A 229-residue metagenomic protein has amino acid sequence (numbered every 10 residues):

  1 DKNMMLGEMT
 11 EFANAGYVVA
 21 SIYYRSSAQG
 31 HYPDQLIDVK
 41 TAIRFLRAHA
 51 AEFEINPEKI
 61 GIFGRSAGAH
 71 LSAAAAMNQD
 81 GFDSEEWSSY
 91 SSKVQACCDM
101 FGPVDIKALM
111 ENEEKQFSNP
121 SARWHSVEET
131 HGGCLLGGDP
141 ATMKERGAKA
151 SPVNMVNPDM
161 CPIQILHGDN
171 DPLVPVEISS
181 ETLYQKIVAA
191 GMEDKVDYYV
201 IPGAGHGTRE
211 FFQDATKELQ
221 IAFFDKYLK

Functional and structural regions predicted by a protein language model:
D1-S21: Short amphipathic alpha-helix adjacent to the substrate-entry channel of hydrolases
T41-K115: Primarily recognizes the serine-hydrolase "nucleophile elbow" in alpha/beta-hydrolase and SGNH/GDSL folds
E111-M155: Mobile cap/lid helix-loop segments that gate and shape the active-site cleft of serine hydrolases
D159, Q164-H167, D171: Short beta-strand/loop motif that positions the catalytic acidic residue of the alpha/beta-hydrolase fold
P172-T182: Conserved alpha/beta-hydrolase "acid-adjacent" motif
Y184-H206: Catalytic histidine neighborhood in serine/cysteine hydrolases with alpha/beta-hydrolase-type architecture
A204-D214: Catalytic histidine-centered segment of alpha/beta-hydrolase-like enzymes
F212-K229: Catalytic active-site module of serine/aspartate enzymes centered on a nucleophile-bearing elbow/loop
